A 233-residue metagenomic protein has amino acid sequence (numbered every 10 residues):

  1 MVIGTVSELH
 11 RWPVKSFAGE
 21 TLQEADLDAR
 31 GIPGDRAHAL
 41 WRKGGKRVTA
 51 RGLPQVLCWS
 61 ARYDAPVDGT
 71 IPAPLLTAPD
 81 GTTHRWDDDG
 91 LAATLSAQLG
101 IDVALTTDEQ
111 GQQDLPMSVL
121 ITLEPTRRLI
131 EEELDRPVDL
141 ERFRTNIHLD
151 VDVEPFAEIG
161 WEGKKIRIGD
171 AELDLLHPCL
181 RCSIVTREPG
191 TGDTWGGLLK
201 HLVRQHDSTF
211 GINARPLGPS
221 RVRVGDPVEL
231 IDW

Functional and structural regions predicted by a protein language model:
M1-W233: Metal-cofactor-dependent catalytic cores
